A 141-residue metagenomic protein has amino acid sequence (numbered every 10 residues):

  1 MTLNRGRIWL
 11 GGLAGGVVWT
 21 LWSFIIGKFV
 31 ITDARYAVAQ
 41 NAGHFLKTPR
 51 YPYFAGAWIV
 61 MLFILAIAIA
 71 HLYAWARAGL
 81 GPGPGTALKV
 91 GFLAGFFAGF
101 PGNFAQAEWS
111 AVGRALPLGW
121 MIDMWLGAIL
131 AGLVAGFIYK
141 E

Functional and structural regions predicted by a protein language model:
M1-E141: Juxtamembrane/disordered regions of integral membrane proteins
